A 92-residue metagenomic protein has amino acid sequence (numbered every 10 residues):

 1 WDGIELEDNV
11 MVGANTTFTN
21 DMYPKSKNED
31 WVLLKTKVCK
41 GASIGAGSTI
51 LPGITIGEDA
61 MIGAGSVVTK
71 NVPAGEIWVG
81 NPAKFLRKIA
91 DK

Functional and structural regions predicted by a protein language model:
W1-I54, R87-A90: Flexible, glycine/small-residue-enriched loop-and-beta-strand segment within the central core of proteins
I4, I54-T55, G65-S66, V72 (+2 more regions): Short beta-to-alpha loop/turn elements within the nucleotide-binding domains of ABC transporters
M11, S43, M61, V67 (+1 more regions): Short-chain dehydrogenase/reductase
T16, Y23, S66-V67, P73: Flexible glycine-rich beta->alpha loop in the catalytic core of nucleotide-sugar glycosyltransferases
E29-D30, W78-K84: Short flexible/disordered coil segments
V72, N81-K92: C-terminal end-helix/capping segment
